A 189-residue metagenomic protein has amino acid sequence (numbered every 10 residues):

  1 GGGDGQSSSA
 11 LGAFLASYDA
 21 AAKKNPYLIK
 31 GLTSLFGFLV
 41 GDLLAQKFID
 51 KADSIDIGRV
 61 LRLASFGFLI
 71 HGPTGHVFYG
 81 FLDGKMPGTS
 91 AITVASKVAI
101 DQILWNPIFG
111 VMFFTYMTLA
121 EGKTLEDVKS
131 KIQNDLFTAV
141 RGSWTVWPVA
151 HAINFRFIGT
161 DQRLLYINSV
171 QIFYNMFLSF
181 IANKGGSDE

Functional and structural regions predicted by a protein language model:
G1-A95, L119, K123-A139, I158-D161 (+1 more regions): Glycine-rich, hydrophobic membrane-spanning regions of integral membrane proteins that mediate transport
F38, Q171-I172: Residue-level recognition of pore/gate-forming positions within transmembrane alpha-helices of multi-pass
V40, I103, W147: Conserved, mostly hydrophobic/aromatic
L43, A152-I153, M176: Alpha-helical transmembrane segments of multipass membrane proteins
V98, I167-N168: Residue-level recognition of transmembrane alpha-helices in multi-pass small-molecule transporters/permeases
I100-G122: Alpha-helical transmembrane segments of helical membrane proteins, especially in multi-pass transport, channel
D101, V170-Q171: Transmembrane alpha-helical core residues of multi-pass small-molecule transporters, especially secondary transporters
I108-Y116, A139-Q162, I167: Hydrophobic alpha-helical membrane segments of integral membrane proteins
